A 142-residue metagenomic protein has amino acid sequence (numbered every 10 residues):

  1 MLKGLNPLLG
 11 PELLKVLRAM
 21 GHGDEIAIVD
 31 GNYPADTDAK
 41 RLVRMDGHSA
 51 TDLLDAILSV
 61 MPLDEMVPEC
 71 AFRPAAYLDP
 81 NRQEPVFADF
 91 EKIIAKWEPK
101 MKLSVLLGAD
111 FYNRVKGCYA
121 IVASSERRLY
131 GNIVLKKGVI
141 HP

Functional and structural regions predicted by a protein language model:
M1-R44: Long, hydrophobic N-terminal alpha-helical segment
P11-E12, L42-L58: Gly/Ser/Thr-rich active-site loops/lids in small-molecule metabolic enzymes that frequently grip phosphoryl groups
V16, M20-G23, A56-D64, D89-W97 (+1 more regions): Change "in soluble alpha/beta enzymes" to "in soluble alpha/beta proteins
D24-A27, R41-V43, D64-P74, M101-S104 (+2 more regions): Structural motif
T37-K40, D46, L54, G131-K136: Short, glycine/acidic-enriched capping/hinge loops at junctions between secondary-structure elements
M45-H48, D52-L53, L63-V67, N81: Structured domain cores in non-transmembrane regions
A75-P80: Long, position-biased, composition-driven segments near the start of the mature protein
N81-P142: Glycine-rich, aromatic-bearing surface loops/beta-hairpins
